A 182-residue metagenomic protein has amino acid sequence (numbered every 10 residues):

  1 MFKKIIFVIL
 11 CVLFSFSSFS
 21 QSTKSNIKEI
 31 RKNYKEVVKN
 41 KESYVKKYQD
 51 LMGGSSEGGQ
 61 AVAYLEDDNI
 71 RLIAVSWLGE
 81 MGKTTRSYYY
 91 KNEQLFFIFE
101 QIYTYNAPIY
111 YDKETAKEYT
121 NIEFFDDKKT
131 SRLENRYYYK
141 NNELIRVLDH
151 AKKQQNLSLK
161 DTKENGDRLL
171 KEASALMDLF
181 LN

Functional and structural regions predicted by a protein language model:
M1-T23: Bacterial Sec-dependent N-terminal signal peptides
S22-N182: Buried hydrophobic residues that stabilize the cores of well-folded domains
